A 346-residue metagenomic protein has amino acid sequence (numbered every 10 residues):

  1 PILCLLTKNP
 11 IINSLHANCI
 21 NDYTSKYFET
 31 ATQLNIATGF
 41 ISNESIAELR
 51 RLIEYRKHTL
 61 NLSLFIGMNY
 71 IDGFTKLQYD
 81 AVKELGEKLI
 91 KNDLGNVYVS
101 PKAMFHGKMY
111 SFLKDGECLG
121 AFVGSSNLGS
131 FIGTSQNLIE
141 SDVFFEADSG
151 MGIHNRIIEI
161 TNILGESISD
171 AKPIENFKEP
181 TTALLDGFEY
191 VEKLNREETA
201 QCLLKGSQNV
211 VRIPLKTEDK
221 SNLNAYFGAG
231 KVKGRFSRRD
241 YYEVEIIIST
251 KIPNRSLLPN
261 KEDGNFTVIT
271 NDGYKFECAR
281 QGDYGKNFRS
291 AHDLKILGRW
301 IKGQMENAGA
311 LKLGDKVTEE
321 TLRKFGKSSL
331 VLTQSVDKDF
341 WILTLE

Functional and structural regions predicted by a protein language model:
P1-N35, G39-E346: PLD/PLD-like phosphodiesterase catalytic module centered on the HKD motif
